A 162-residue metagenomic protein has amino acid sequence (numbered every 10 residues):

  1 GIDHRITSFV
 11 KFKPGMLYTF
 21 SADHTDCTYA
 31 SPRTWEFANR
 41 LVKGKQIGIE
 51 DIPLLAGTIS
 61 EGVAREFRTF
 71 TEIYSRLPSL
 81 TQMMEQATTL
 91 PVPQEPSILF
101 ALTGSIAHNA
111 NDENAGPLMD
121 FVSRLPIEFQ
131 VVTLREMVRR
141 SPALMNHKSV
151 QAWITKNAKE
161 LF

Functional and structural regions predicted by a protein language model:
G1-F162: C-terminal regulatory/interaction module of P-loop NTP-utilizing enzymes
